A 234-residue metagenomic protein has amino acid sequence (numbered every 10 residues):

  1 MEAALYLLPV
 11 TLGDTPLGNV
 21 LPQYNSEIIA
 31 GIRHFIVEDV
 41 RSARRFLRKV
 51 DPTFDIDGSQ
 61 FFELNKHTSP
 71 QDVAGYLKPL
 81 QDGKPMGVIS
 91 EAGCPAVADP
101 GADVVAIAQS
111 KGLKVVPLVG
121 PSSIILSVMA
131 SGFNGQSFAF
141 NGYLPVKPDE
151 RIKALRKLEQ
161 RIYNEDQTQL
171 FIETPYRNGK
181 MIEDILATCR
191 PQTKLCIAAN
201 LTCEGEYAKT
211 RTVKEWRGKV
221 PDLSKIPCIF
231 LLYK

Functional and structural regions predicted by a protein language model:
M1-L64: Glycine-rich, flexible N-terminal cofactor/catalytic loop recognition
E2-Y6, K84-P85, N164-K234: A contiguous loop/helix-start segment that scaffolds small-molecule binding in enzyme catalytic cores
Y6, D103-R161: Class I SAM-dependent methyltransferase SAM-binding "motif I" and its flanking Rossmann-like core
L12-D14, E91-P95, P175-Y176: Short glycine-rich anion-binding loops that position phosphate/pyrophosphate groups of nucleotides and phosphorylated
I29-F35, G112-V116, T168-Q169: Short active-site oxyanion
R41-A43, G93, S123, R177: Alpha-helix capping/helix-boundary segments
F62-S69, L144-P148: Conserved helicase motor
N65, V73-V115: Glycine/small-residue-rich loop that forms an oxyanion/phosphate-binding "nest" at active or ligand-binding sites
